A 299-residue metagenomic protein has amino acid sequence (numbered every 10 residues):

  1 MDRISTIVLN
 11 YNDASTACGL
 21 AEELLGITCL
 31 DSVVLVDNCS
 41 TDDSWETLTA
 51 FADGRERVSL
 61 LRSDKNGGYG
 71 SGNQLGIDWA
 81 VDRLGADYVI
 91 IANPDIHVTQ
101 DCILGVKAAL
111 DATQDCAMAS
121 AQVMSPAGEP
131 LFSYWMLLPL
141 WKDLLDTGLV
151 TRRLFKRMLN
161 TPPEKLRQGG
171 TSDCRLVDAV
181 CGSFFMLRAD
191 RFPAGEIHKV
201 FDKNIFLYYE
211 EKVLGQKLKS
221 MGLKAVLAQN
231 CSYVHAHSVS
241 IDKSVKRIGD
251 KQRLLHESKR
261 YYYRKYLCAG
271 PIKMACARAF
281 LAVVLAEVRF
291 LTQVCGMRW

Functional and structural regions predicted by a protein language model:
A14, E23, D37-E46, K65: A conserved acidic beta->alpha catalytic loop
E22-S32: Short, acidic, metal-binding catalytic loop of nucleotide-sugar glycosyltransferases
S63-R83: Glycine-rich, basic loop-to-helix element that forms the pyrophosphate-binding segment of sugar-nucleotide handling
G85-H97: Short beta-strand-to-loop acidic/aromatic patch adjacent to the donor-nucleotide binding site
T99-L137: Conserved donor NDP-sugar-binding/catalytic core segment of glycosyltransferases
L138-V177: Short, flexible, basic/aromatic active-site loop/helix in glycosyltransferases
G170-S232: A short, conserved alpha-helix in the catalytic core of glycosyltransferases
G215-M297: Active-site-adjacent helix/loop segment of glycosyltransferases that harbors family-specific signature motifs
